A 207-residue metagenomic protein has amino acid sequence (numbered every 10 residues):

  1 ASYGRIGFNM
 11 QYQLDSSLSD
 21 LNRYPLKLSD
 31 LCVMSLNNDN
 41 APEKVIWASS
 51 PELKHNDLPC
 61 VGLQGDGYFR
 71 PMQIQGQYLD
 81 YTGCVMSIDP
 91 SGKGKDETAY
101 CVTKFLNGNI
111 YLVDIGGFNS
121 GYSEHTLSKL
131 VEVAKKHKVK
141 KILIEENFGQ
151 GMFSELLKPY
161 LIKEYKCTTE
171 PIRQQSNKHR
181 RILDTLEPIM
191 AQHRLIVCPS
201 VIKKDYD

Functional and structural regions predicted by a protein language model:
S2-I172, V197-D207: RNase H-like, metal-dependent nuclease domains and their acidic two-metal-ion catalytic environment used
K163-Q192: Conserved beta-strand -> loop -> alpha-helix junction used to position metal-binding or nucleic-acid-contacting
